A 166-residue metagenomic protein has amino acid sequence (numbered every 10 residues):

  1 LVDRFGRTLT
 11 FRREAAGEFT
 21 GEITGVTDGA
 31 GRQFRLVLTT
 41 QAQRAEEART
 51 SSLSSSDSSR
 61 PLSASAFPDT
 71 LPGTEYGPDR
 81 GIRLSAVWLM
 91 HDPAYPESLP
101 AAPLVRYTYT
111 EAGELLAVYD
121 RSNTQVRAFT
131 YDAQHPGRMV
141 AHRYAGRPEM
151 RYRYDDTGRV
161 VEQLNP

Functional and structural regions predicted by a protein language model:
L1-P166: Extended charged/polar low-complexity repeat regions
